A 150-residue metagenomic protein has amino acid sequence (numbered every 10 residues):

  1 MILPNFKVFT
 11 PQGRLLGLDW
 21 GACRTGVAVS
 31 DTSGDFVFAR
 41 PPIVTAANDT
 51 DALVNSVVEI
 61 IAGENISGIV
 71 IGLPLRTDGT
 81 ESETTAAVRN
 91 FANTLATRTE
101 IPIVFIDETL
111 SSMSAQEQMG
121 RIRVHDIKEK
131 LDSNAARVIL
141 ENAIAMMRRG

Functional and structural regions predicted by a protein language model:
M1-L16, C23-G150: Phosphate- and other anionic-substrate recognition elements at nucleic-acid/protein interfaces
